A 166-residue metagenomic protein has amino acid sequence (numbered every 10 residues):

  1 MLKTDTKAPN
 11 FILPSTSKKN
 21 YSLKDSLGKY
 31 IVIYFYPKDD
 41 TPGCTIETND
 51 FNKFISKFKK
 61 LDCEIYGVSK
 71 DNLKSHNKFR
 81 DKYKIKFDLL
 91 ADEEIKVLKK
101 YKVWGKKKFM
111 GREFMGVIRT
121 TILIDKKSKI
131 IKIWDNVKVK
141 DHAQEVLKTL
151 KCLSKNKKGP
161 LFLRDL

Functional and structural regions predicted by a protein language model:
M1-L166: Chalcogenol-based redox active-site neighborhoods
